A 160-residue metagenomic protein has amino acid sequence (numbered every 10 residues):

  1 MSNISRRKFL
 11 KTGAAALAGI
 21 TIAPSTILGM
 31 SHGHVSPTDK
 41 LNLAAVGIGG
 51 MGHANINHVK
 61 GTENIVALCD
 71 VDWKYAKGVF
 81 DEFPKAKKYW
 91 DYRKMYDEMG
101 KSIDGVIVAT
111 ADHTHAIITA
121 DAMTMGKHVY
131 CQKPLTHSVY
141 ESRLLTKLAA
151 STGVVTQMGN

Functional and structural regions predicted by a protein language model:
M1-L17: N-terminal secretory signal peptides and thylakoid transit peptides that target proteins across membranes
G13-F83: N-terminal Rossmann-like dinucleotide-binding module
L68, G78, Y92-R93, V139-S142 (+1 more regions): Active-site-proximal cap/loop segments of hydrolase catalytic domains
K87-D91: Short acidic-hydrophobic, aromatic-tinged amphipathic segments that line or gate anion-handling sites
K94-K101: Short amphipathic alpha-helix with an adjacent loop that forms part of the alpha/beta core around
V106-I107: N-terminal Rossmann-like NAD(P) cofactor-binding module of classical short-chain dehydrogenase/reductase
A111-D112, A116-N160: Beta-strand-loop-alpha-helix segment that lines the small-molecule cofactor/substrate pocket of alpha/beta enzymes
